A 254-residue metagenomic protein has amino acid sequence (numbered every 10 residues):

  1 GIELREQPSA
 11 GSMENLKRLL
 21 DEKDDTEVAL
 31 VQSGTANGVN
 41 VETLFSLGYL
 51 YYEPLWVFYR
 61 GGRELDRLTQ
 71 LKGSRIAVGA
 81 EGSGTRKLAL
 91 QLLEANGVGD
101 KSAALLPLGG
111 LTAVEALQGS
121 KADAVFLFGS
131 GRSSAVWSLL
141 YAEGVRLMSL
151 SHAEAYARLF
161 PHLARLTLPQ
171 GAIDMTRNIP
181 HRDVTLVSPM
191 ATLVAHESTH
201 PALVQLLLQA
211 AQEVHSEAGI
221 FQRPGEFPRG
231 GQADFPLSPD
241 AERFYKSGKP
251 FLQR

Functional and structural regions predicted by a protein language model:
G1, E53-E115, G119: Bilobed "Venus flytrap"/periplasmic-binding protein-like clamshell domains and structurally analogous long
I2, L20-D24, E94-V98, Q118 (+2 more regions): Sec-exported extracytoplasmic/periplasmic mature domains
I2-G73, A77-A80: Short, glycine-/small- and polar/acidic-enriched structural segments that line small-molecule recognition paths
E3-E6, L16-K17, L44, S74-G82 (+3 more regions): Second-shell loop/turn segments in exported
P8-S12, L47-Y51, T69, V78-R86 (+4 more regions): Solvent-exposed, acidic/flexible segments
W56-F58, T185, T192: Residues embedded in well-ordered beta-strands
D100-S188, T199: Pocket-lining segment of extracytoplasmic ligand-binding domains
L108, T112, G129-S138, L147 (+4 more regions): An extracytoplasmic/periplasmic, membrane-proximal ligand-sensing/linker region
